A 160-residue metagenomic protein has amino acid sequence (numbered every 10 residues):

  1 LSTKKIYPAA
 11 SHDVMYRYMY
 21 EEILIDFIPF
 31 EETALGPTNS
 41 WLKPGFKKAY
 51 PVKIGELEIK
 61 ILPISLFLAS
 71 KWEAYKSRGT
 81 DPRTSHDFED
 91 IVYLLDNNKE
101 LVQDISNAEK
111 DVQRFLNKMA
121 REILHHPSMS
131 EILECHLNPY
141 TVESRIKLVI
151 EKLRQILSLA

Functional and structural regions predicted by a protein language model:
L1-A160: Compositionally biased terminal segments of proteins
